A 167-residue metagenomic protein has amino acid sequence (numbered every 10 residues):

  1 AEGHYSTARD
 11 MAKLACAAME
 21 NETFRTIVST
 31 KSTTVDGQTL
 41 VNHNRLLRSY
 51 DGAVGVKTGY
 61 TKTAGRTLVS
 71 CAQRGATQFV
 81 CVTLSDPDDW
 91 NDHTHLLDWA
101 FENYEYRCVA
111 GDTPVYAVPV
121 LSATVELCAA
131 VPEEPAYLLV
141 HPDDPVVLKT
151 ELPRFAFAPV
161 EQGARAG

Functional and structural regions predicted by a protein language model:
G3-G167: Domain-terminus/edge residues, biased toward the C-terminal soluble/receptor-binding domains of extracytoplasmic
